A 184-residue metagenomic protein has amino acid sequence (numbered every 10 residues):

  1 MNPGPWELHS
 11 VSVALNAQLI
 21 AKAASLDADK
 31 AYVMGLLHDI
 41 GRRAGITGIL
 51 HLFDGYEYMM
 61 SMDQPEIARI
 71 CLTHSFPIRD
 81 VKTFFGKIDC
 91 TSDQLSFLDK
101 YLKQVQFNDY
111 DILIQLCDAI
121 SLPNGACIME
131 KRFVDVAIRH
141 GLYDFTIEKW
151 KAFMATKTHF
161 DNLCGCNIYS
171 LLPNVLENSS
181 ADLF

Functional and structural regions predicted by a protein language model:
M1-N2: Generic N-terminal amphipathic, Lys/Arg-enriched alpha-helix
A21-R139: Divalent metal-dependent catalytic cores for phosphoryl transfer on phosphate-bearing substrates
L142-F184: Charged phosphate-binding loop/patch that engages nucleotide di/tri-phosphates or the phosphate backbone of nucleic
